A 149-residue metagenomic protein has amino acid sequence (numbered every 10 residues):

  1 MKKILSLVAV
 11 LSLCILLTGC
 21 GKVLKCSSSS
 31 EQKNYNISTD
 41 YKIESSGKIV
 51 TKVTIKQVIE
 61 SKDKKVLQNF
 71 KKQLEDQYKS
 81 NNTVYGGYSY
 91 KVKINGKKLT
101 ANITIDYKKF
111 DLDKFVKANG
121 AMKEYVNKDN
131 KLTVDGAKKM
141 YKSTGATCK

Functional and structural regions predicted by a protein language model:
M1-K22: Sec-dependent N-terminal signal peptides of Gram-positive bacterial secreted proteins and lipoproteins
K22-K149: Subset-of-secretome marker
